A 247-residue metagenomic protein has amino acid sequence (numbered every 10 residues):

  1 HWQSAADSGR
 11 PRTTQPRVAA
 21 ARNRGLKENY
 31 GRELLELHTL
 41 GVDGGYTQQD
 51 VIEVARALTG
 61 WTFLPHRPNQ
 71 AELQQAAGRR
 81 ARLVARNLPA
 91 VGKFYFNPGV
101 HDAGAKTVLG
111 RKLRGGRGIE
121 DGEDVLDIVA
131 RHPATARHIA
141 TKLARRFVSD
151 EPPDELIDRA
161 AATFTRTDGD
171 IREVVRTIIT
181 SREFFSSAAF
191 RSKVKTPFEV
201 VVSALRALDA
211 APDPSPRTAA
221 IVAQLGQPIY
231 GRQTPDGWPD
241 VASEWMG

Functional and structural regions predicted by a protein language model:
H1-E151: Non-catalytic, conformational "gating/processing" segments within enzyme and secreted inhibitor domains
T47, P65-R67, I171-E173, S186-S187: Acidic/polar loop patches that form or flank catalytic/metal-binding clefts of enzymes that bind anionic ligands
P68-E72, I171-S181: Charged/polar, low-hydrophobicity segments characteristic of intrinsically disordered regions and flexible loops
R117-D121, G169-D170, T196: Alpha-helix capping and helix-coil boundary motifs
H132, A136-T167, R176-G247: Flexible, low-complexity segments enriched for small/polar residues
